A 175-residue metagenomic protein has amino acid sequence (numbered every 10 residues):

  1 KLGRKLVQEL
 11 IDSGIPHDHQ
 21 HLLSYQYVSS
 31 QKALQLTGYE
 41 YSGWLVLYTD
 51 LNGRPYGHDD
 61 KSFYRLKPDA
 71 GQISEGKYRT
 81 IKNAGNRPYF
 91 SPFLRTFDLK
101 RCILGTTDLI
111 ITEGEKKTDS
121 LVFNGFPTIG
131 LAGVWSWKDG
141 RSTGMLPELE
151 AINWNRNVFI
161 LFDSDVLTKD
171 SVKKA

Functional and structural regions predicted by a protein language model:
K1-W44: Short, small/acidic-rich helices and loops at N termini and domain boundaries of DNA replication/processing enzymes
K32-R156, V172: Phosphate-handling DNA/RNA-contact segment within nucleic-acid enzymes
D163-V166: Short beta-alpha junction loops
K169-A175: Short, intrinsically disordered, charge-balanced linker/junction segments flanking boundaries in proteins
